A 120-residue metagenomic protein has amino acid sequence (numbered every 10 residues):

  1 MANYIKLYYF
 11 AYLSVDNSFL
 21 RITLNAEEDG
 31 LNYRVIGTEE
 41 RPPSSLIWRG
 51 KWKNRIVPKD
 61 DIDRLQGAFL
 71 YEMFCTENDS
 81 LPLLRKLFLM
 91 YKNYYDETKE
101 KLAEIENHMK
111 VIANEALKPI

Functional and structural regions predicted by a protein language model:
A2-D16: A short beta-strand micro-motif
Y12-N17, V35-I36, P42, W52: Polybasic, low-complexity nucleic-acid-binding and compaction segments
S18-D29: Short beta-strand-centered aromatic/proline hotspots
E27-I47: Basic/aromatic-rich interaction segments and small domains that mediate binding to polyanionic partners
P42-E97, A103-E104: Intrinsically disordered, low-complexity, charged/polar segments
L102, E106-I120: Coiled-coil heptad-register positions
